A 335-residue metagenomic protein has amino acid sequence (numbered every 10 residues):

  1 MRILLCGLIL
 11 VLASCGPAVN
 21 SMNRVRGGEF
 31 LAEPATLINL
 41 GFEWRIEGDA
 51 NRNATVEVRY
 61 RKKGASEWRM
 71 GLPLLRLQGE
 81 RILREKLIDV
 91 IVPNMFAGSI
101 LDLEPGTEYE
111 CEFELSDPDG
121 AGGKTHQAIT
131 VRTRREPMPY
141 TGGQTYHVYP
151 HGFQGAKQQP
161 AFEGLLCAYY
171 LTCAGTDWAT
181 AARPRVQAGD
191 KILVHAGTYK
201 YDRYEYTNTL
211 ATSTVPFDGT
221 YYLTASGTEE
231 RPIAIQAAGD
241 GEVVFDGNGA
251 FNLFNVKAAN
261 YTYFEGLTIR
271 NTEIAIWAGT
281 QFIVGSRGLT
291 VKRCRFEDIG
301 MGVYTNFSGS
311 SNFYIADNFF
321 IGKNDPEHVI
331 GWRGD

Functional and structural regions predicted by a protein language model:
E47-Y60: Solvent-exposed loop/turn segments flanking beta-strands in beta-repeat/beta-sandwich domains
E57-G106, P118: Recognizes extended acidic, P/S/T-rich segments that occur within or adjacent to Ig-like beta-sandwich modules
S116-E136: Extracellular fibronectin type III
Y140-T145, F153, K200-V215, L223-W277 (+1 more regions): Right-handed parallel beta-helix/beta-spiral solenoid domain characteristic of secreted/periplasmic
Q144-Y201: Acidic Gly/Asp/Thr-rich repetitive segments characteristic of extracellular carbohydrate-active and adhesion proteins
A182-P184, G219-T228, N248-A258, I274-V284 (+2 more regions): Glycine-rich beta-solenoid repeat tracts in large extracellular/virion proteins
H195, P232, Q236-E242, N260-N271 (+2 more regions): Right-handed parallel beta-helix
